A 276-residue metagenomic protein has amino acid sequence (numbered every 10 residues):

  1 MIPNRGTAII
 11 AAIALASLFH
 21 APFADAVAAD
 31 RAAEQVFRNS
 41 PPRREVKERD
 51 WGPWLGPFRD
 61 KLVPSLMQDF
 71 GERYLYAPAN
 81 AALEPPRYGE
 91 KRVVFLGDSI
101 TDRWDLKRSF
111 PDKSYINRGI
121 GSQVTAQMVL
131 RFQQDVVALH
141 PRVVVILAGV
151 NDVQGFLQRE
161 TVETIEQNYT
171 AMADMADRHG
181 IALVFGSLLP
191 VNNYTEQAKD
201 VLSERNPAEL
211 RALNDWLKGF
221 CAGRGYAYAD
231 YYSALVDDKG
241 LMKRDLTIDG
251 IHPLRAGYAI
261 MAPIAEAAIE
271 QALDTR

Functional and structural regions predicted by a protein language model:
M1-V94, L106, L139, L202 (+1 more regions): N-terminal secretory targeting modules
P3-R5, R108-S114, V129-R276: Alpha-helical cap/lid subdomain in secreted, periplasmic, or secretory-pathway luminal O-acyl-processing enzymes
G52, D105, V124, K243-D245: Alpha-helix initiation/capping motif
P57, V63-F70, D112-A126, Q154-E160 (+1 more regions): Acidic/histidine-rich helix-loop elements that form or flank divalent-metal/phosphate-binding sites at the catalytic
E90-L106, G121-V124: Catalytic nucleophile-elbow at a beta strand-turn-alpha helix junction centered on a G-D-S/GDSL motif, marking
L96, R118, A229-Y231: Hydrophobic residues at beta-strand termini and immediately following loops that shape nucleotide-binding pockets
